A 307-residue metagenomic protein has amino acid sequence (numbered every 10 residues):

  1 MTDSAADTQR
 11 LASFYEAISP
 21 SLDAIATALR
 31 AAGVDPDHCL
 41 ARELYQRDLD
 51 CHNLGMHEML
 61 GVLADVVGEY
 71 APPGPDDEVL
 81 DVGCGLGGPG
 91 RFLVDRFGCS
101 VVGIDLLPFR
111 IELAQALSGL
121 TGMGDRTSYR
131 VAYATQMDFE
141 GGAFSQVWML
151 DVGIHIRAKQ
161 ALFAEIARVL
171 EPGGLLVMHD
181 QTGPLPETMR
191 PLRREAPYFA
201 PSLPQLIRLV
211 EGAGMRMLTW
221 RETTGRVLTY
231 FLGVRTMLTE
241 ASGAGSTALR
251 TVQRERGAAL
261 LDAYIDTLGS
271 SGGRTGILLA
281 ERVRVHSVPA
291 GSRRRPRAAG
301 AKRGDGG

Functional and structural regions predicted by a protein language model:
M1-R30: N-terminal auxiliary segments of SAM/dcSAM-dependent transferases
N53-P75: Conserved alpha-helix/loop element of class I SAM-dependent methyltransferases that forms part of the SAM/SAH-binding
E78-V82, L86-Q136: Class I SAM-dependent methyltransferase SAM/SAH-binding core
T135-V147: A short acidic, Gly/Pro-enriched loop at the edge of an enzyme's catalytic core that lines a small-molecule cofactor
Q146-A158: A short SAM/SAH-binding and catalytic strip from SAM-dependent methyltransferases
Q160-L175: A short glycine-rich, Lys/Arg-flanked "PGG" loop and its adjoining helix->strand segment in the class I
M178-Y198: Short, glycine-/aromatic-enriched active-site segment of Class I SAM-dependent methyltransferases
R221-R303, G307: Conserved Class I S-adenosyl-L-methionine
